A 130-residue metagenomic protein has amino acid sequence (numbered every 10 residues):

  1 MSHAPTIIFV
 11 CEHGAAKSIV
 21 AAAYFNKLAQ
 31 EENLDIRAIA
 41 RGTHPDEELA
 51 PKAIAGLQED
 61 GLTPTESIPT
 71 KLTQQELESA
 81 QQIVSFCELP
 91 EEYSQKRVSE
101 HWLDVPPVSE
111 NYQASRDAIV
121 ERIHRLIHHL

Functional and structural regions predicted by a protein language model:
M1-F9, I123-L130: Glycine/serine-rich loop-strand microenvironments at binding/catalytic pocket rims
S2-L72: Conserved active-site segments centered on acidic
H13, C87-E88: Short secondary-structure boundary segments
L77-E78: A short, aliphatic-rich alpha-helical micro-motif
Q82, E88-L130: Phosphate-binding/catalytic loops
